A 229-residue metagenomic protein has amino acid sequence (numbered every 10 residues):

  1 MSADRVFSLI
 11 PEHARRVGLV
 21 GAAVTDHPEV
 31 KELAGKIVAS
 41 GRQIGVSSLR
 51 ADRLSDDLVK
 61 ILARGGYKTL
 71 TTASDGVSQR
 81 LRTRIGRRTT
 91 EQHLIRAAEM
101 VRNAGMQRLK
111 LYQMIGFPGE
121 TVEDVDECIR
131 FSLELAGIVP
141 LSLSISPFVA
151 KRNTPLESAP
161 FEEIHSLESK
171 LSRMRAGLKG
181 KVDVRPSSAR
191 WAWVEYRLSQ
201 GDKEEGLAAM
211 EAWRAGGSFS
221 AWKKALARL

Functional and structural regions predicted by a protein language model:
M1, M100, M106, M114 (+3 more regions): Detector for methionine-enriched segments
A3-S142: Conserved SAM/AdoMet-binding glycine-rich loop
S8-P11, D126-L229: Auxiliary Fe-S-binding modules of radical SAM enzymes
